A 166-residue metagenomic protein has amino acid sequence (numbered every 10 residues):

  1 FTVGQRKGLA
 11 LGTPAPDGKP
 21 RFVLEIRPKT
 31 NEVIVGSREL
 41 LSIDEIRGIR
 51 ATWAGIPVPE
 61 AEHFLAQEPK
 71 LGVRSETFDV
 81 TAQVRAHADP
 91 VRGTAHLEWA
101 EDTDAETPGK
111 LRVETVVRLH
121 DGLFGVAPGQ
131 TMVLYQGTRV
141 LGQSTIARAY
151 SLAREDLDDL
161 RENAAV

Functional and structural regions predicted by a protein language model:
F1-V166: AMP-forming adenylation/ATP pyrophosphatase catalytic core
